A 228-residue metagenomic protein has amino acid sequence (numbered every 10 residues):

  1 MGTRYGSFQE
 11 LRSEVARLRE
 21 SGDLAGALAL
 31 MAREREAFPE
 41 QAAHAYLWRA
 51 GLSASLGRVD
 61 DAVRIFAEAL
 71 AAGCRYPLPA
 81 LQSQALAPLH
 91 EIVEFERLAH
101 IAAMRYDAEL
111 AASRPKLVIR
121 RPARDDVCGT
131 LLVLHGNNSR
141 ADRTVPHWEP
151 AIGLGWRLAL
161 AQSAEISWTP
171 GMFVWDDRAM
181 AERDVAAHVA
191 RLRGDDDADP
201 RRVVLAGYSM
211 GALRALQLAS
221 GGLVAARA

Functional and structural regions predicted by a protein language model:
E14, A71-T130: A domain-start/cap signature at the N-terminus of enzymes
G129-D197: Serine-hydrolase catalytic machinery in alpha/beta-hydrolase-like enzymes
R201-A228: Primarily recognizes the serine-hydrolase "nucleophile elbow" in alpha/beta-hydrolase and SGNH/GDSL folds
